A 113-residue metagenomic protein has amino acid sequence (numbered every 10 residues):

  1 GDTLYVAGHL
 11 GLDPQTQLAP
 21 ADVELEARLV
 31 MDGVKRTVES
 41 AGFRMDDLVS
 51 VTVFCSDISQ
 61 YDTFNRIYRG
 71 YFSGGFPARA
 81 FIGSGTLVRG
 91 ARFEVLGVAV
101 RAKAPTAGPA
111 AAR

Functional and structural regions predicted by a protein language model:
G1-R113: Short, polar/acidic, helix-capping and beta-turn segments at strand->helix junctions that line the mouths
